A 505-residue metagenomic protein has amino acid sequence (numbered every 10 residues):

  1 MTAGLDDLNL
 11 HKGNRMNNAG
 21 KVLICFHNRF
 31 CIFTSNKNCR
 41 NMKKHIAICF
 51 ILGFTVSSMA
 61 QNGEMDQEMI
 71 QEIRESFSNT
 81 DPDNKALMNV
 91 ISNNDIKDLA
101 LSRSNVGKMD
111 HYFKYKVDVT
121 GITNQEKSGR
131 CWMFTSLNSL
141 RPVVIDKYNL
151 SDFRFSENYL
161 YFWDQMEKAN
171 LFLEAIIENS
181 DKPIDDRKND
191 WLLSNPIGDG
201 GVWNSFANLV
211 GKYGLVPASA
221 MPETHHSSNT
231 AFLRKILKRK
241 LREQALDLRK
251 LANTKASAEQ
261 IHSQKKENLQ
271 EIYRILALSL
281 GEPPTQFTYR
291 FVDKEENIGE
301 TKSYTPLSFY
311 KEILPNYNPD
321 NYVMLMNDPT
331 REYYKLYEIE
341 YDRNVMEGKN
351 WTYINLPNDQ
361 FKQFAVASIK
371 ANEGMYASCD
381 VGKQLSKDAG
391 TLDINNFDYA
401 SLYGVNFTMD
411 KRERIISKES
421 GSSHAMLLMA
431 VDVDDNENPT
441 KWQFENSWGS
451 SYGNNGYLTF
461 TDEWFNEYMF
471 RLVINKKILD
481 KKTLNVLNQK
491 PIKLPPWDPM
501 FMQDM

Functional and structural regions predicted by a protein language model:
M1, D146, V431-D434: Short regulatory "switch" loops immediately downstream of catalytic or recognition motifs within protein catalytic
M1-L5, N9-G63: Bacterial Sec-dependent N-terminal signal peptides
M65-T120: N-terminal regions that are enriched for targeting/export leaders and immediately downstream pro/stem segments
H111-Y304, V323, N327-D328, N344 (+4 more regions): Active-site nucleophile-adjacent alpha helix/oxyanion-hole segment immediately C-terminal to the catalytic cysteine
K255-M505: Active-site signature of cysteine proteases
